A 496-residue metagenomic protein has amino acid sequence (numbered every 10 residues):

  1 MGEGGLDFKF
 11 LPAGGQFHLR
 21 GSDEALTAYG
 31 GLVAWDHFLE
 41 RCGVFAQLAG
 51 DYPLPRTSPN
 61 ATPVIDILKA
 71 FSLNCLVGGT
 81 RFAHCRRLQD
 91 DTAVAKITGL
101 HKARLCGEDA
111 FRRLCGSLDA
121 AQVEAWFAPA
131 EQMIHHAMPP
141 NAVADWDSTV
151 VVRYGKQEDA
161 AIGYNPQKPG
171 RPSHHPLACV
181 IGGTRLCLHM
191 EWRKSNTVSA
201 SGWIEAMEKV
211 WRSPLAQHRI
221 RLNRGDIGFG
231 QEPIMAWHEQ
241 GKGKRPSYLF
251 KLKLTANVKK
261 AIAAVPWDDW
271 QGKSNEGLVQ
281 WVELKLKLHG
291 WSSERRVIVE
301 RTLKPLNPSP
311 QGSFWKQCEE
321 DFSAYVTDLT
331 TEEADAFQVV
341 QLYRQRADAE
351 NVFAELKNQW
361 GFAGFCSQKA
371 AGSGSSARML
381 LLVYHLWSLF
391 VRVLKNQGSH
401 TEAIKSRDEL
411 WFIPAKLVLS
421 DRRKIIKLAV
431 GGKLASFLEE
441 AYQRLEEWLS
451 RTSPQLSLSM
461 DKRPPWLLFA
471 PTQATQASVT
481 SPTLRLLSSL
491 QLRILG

Functional and structural regions predicted by a protein language model:
M1-R171, P176-T197, S201-A216, A415-G496: Dynamic "connector" segments at or just before major functional cores
G2-A13, F17, P246-N358, Q443-G496: An anionic, glycine-rich sequence signature occurring as long contiguous blocks
L26, T57-D66, W315-K316, S367-A377: Structural motif
F38, C85, E333-M379, V383-F390: Short amphipathic alpha-helical "interface-anchor" segments enriched in bulky aromatics
G155, Q231-W237, K259-A263: A short acidic (Asp/Glu
L215, M235-P246: Short, surface-exposed basic-aromatic patches at helix termini and helix-loop junctions that form
I220-G230: Acidic/histidine-rich, metal-coordinating catalytic segments
A363-K427: Basic, amphipathic alpha-helical segments enriched in Lys/Arg and hydrophobic/aromatic residues
